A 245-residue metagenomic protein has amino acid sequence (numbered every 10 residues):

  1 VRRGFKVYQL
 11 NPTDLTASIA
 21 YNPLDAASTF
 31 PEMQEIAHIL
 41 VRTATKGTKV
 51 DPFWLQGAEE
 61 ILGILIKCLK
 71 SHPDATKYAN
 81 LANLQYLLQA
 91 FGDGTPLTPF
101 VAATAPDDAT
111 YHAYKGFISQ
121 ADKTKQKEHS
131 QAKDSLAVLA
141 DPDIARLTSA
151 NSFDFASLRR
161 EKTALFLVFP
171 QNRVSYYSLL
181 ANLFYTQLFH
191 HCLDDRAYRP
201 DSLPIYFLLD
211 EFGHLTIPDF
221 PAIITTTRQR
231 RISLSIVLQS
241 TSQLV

Functional and structural regions predicted by a protein language model:
V1-I232: P-loop NTPase motor domains
T227-V245: Sensor-1/coupling segment of RecA-like P-loop NTPase cores
